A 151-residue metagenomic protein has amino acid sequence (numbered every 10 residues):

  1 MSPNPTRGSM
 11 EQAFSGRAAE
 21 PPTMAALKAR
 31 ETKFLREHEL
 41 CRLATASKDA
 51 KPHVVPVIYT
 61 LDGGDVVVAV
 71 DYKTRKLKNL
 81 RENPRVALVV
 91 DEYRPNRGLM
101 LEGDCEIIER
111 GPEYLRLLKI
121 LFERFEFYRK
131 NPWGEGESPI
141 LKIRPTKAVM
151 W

Functional and structural regions predicted by a protein language model:
S2-A26, P95-W151: Charged, gly/pro-rich active-site loop segments
A13-T45: Short, conserved active-site entrance elements at the starts or edges of catalytic domains
T32-K33, I58, K78, N131-W133: Short secondary-structure boundary/capping segments
L35-R36, R81-E82, F122: Alpha-helix boundary recognition
H38-D71, L80, A87-V90, M100: Short beta-strand segments
E39-L40, R85, E126, A148: Generic structural signal for secondary-structure transition and capping sites
Y72, D91-Y93, P145: Short secondary-structure boundary segments
T74-K76: Short, surface-exposed beta-strand-loop junctions and turns on beta-sheet-rich folds
